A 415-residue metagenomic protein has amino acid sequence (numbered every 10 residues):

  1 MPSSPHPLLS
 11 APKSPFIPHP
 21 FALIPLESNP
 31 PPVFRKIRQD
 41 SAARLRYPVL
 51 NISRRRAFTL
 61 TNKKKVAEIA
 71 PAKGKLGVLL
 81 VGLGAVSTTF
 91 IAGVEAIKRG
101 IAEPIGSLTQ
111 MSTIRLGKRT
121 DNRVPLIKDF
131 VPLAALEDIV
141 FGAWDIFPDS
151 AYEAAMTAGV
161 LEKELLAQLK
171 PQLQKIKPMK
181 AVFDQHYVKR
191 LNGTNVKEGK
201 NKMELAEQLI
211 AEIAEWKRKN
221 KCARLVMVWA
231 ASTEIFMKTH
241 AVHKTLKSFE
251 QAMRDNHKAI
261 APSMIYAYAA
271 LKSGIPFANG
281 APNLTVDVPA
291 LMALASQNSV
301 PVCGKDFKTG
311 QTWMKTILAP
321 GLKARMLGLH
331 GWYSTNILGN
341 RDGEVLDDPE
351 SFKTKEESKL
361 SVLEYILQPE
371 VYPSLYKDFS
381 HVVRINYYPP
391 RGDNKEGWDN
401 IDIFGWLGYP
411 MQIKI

Functional and structural regions predicted by a protein language model:
H6, I17, I37-R38: Short linear segments in intrinsically disordered or otherwise low-structure-confidence regions
A11, A22, A42-A43, A57: Ala/Thr-enriched low-complexity intrinsically disordered regions
L23-D40, R44-N51: Short, positively charged and aromatic/hydrophobic N-terminal segments
F58-A281, T285-Q297, Q311-A319, Q412-I415: Metallocofactor- and cofactor-centric catalytic cores in central/energy metabolism, strongly enriched
G77, V81, A293, V300 (+1 more regions): Active-site-lining helix/loop region of Rossmann-like oxidoreductase modules
F277-A281, V302-D306, H330: Short catalytic-loop micro-motif centered on adjacent basic/acidic residues
